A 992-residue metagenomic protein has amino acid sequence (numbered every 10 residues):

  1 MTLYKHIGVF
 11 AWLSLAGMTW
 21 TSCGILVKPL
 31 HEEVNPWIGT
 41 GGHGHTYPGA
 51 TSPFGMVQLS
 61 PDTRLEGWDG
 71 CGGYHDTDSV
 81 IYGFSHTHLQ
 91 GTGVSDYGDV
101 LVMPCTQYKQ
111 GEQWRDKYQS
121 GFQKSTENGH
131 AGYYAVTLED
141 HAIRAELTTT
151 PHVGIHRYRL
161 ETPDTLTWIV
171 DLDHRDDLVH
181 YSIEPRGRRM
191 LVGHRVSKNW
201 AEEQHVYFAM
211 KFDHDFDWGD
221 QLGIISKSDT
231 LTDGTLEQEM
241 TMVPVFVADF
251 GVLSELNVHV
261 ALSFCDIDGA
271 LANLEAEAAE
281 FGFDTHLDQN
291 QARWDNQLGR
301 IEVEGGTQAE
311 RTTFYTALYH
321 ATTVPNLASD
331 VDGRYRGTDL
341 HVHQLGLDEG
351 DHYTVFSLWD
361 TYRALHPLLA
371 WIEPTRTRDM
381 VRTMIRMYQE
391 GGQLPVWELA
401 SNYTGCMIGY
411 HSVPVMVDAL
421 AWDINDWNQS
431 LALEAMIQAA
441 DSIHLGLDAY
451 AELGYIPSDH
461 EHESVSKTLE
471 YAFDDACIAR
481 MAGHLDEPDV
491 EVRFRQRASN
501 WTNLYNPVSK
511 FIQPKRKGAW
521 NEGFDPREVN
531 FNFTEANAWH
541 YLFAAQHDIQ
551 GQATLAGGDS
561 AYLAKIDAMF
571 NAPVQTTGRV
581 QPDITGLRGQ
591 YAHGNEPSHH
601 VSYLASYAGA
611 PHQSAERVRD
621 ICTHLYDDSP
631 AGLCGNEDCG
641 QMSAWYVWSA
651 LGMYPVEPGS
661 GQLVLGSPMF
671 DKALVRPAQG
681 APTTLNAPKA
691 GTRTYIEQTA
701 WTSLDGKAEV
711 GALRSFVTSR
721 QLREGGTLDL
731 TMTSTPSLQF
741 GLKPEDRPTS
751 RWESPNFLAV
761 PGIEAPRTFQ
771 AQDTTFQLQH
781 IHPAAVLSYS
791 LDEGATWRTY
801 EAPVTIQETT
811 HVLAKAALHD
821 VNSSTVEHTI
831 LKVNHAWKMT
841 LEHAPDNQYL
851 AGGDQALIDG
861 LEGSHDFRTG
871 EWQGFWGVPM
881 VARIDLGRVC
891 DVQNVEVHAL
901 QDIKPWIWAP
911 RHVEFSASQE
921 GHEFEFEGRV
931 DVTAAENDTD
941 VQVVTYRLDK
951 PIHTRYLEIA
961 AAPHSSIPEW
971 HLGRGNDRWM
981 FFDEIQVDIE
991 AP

Functional and structural regions predicted by a protein language model:
L15-K28: Bacterial Sec-dependent signal peptides at the C-terminal "C-region" and cleavage site
T21, P748-M880: Short, compositionally stereotyped local motifs that mark structural "simplifiers"
I25-H366, A370-P414, L420-L469, C477 (+9 more regions): Accessory carbohydrate-recognition regions in carbohydrate-active enzymes
T162-D164, T692-T694, H780-A785, V889-V892 (+1 more regions): Short proline/glycine-enriched turn/loop motifs at strand-loop junctions of beta-rich domains
L253, V675, L728-M732, L778 (+1 more regions): Append "Rare intracellular matches occur via the same short Y/T/C beta-strand/loop motifs
E255, G725, Q807-H811, T954: Extracellular Ig-like/FN3 beta-sandwich strand-entry sites
P736-Q739, D820-V821, P963-W970: Short acidic/polar inter-strand loop motif in beta-rich domains
S864-G928, D940-P992: Aromatic, loop-rich ligand-recognition surfaces of beta-strand-rich domains
